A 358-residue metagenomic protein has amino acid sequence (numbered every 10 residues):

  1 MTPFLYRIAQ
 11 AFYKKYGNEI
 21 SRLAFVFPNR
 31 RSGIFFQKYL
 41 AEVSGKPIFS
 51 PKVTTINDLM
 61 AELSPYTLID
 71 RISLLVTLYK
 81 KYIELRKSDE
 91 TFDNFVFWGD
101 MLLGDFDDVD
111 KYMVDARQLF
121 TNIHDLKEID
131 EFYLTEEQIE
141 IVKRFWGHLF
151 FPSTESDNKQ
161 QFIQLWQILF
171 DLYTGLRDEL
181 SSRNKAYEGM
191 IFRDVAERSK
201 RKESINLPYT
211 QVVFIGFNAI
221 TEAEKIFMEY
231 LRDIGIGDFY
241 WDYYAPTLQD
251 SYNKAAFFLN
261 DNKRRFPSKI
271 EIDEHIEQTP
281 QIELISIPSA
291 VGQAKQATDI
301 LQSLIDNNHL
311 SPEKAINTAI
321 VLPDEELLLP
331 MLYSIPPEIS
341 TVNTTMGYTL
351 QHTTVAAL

Functional and structural regions predicted by a protein language model:
M1-L358: Nucleic acid-machinery interaction/catalytic patches
